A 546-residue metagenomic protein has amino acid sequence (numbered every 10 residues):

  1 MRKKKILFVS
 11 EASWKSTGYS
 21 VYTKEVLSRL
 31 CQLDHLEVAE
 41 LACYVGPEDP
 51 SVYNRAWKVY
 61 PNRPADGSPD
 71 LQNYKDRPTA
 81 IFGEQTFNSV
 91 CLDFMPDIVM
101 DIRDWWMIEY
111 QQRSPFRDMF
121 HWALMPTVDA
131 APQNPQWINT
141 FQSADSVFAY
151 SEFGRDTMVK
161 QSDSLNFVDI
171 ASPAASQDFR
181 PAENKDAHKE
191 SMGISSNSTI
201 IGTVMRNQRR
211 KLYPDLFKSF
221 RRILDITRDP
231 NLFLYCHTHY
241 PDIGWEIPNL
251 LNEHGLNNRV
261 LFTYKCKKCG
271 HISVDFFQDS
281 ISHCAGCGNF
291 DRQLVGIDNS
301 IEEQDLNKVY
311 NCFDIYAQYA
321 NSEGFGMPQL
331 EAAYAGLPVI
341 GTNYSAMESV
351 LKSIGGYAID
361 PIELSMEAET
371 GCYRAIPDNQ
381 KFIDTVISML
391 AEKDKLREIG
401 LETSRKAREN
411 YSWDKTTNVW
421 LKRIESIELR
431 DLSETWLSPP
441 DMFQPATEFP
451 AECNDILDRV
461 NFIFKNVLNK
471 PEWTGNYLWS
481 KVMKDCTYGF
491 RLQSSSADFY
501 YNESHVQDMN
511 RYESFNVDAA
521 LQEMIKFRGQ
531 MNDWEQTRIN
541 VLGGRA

Functional and structural regions predicted by a protein language model:
L7-F8, S195-K211, F217-F220, L234-C236: Conserved donor-binding/catalytic core segment of Leloir-type glycosyltransferases
V52-S146, E152-F153, S494-S496, Y501-A520 (+2 more regions): Extended catalytic core of nucleotide-activated donor transferases of GT-like folds
S143-E183, L261-F262: Donor nucleotide-sugar binding/catalytic pocket of nucleotide-sugar-dependent glycosyltransferases
R180-I194: A short helix/loop element that forms part of the nucleotide-sugar donor recognition site in Leloir-type
G244-K308: Nucleotide-activated donor-binding/catalytic signature segment of Leloir-type glycosyltransferases, i.e., the conserved
I281-H283, G288, E369, N379-A546: C-terminal amphipathic helix plus adjacent low-complexity, charged tail appended to glycosyltransferase catalytic
N321: Aromatic "clamp/platform" in nucleotide-sugar-dependent glycosyltransferases that forms part of the donor/acceptor
E348-S388: Change "using UDP/GDP/dTDP sugars" to "using nucleotide sugars
